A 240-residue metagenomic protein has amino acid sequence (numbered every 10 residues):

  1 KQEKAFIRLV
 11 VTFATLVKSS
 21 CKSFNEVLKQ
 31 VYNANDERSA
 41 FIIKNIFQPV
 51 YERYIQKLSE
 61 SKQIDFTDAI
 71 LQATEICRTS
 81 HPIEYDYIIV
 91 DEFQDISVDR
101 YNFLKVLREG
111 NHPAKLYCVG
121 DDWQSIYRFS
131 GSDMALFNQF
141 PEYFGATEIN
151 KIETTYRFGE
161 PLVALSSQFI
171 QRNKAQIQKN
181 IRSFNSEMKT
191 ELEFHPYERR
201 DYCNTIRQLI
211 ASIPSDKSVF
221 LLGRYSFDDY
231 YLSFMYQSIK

Functional and structural regions predicted by a protein language model:
K1, E37-S39, L58-S61, I83 (+3 more regions): Short, polar/flexible loop-turn hinges at active-site or ligand-entry regions and domain interfaces
K1-K4, R8-L9, P82-Y85, P113-K115 (+2 more regions): Accessory helical subdomains and C-terminal extensions of nucleic-acid helicases that mediate DNA/RNA engagement
K1-K57: Coupling/switch/interface segments within P-loop NTPase motor domains and analogous charged loops in nucleic-acid
A14, D91, L162: Residue-level signature of catalytic and energy-coupling elements of molecular machines, predominantly ATP/GTP-dependent
K29-N35, D121-D122, R182-K189: Short linear capping/connector segments at secondary-structure termini
D36-Q139, T154, F158: Conserved helicase NTPase motor core
L107-G110, E142, Y236-K240: Short, surface-exposed basic-aromatic patches at helix termini and helix-loop junctions that form
A146-E148, T154-I239: Helicase P-loop NTPase motor core
